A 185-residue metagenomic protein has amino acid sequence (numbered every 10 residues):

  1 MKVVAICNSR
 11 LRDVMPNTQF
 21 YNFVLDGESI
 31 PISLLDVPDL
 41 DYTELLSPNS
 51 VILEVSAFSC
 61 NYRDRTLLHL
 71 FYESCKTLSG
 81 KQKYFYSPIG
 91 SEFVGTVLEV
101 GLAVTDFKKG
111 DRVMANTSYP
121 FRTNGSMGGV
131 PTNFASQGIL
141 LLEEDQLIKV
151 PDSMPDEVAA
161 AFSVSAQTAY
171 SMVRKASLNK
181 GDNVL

Functional and structural regions predicted by a protein language model:
M1-P31: Eukaryotic N-terminal low-complexity, Ser/Thr- and Lys/Arg-rich leader segments that predominantly function as
K2, S50-I52, N183: Residues that mark the start of a beta-strand
A5, E54, T96-E99, L141 (+1 more regions): Short, well-ordered beta-strand micro-motif
G27-Y42: Short glycine/threonine/proline-enriched tight-turn/helix- or strand-capping micro-motif at secondary-structure
L34-P38, G80-K81, F134: Residues that act as N-cap/strand-start positions at coil-to-secondary-structure junctions
D41-S59, F71-Y119: Glycine-rich beta-strand-centered segment in the early N-terminal region that forms part of a ligand/cofactor-binding
R63-H69: Cytochrome P450 core scaffold surrounding the K-helix E-X-X-R motif and the conserved "meander" helix-loop region
K83, S91, N116-L185: NAD(P)H dinucleotide-binding glycine-rich loop of Rossmann-like/cofactor-binding domains, especially the beta1-alpha1
